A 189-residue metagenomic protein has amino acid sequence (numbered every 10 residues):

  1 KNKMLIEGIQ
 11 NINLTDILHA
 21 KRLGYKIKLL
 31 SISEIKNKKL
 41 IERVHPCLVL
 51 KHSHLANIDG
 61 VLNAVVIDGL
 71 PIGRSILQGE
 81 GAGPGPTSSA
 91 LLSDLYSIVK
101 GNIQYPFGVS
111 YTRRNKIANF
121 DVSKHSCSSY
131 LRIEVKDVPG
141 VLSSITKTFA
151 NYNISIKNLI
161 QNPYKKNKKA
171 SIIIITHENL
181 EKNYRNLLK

Functional and structural regions predicted by a protein language model:
K1, L40-K136: Catalytic, metal-anchored helix/loop core of enzyme active sites in primary metabolism
K1-N57, L62: Substrate-binding/catalytic subdomain of NAD(P)-dependent oxidoreductase enzymes
M4-G8, G79, N179: A general boundary/transition motif marking the beginning of the first structured unit of a protein
R22, G79-G81, I156: Short glycine/serine/threonine-biased micro-segments
I32-I35, C47-V49, L70-I72, K136-V138 (+2 more regions): Generic structural motif
A90, L95-K189: A conserved regulatory-domain signal marking ACT and ACT-like small-molecule sensing domains and adjacent regulatory
